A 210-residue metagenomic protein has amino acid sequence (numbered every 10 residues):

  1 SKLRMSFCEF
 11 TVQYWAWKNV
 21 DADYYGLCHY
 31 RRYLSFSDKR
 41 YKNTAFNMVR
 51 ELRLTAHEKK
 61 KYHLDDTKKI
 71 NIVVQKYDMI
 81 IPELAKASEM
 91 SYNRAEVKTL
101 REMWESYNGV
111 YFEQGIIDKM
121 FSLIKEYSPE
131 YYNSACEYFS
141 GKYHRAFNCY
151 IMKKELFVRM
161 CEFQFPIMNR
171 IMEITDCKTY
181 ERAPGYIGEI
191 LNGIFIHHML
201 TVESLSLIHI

Functional and structural regions predicted by a protein language model:
S1-L207: ER/Golgi luminal nucleotide-sugar-dependent glycosyltransferases, focusing on the catalytic module
